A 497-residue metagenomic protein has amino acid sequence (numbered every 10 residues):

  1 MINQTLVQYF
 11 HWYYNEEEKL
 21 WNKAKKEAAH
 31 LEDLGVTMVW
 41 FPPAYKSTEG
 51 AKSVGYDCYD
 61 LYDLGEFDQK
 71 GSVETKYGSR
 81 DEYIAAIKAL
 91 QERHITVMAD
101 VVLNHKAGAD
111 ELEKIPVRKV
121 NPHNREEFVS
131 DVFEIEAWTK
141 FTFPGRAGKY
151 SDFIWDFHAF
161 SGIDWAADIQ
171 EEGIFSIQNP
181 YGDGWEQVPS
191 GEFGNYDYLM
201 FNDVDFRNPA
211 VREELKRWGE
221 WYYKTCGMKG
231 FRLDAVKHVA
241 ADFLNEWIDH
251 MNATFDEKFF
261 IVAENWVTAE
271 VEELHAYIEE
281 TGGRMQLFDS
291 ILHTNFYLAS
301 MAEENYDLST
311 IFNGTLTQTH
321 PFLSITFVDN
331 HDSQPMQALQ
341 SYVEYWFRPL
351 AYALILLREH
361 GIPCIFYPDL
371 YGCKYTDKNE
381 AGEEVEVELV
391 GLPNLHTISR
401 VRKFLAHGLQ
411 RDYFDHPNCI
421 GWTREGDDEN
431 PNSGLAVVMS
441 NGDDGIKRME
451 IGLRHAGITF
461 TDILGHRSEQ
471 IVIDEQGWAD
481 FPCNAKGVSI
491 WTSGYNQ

Functional and structural regions predicted by a protein language model:
M1-E18, Y198-V204: Boundary/entry segment of secreted carbohydrate-active catalytic domains
I2-Q4, K23-V36, Y45, G50-Y62 (+5 more regions): Active-site-proximal helices and loops of the catalytic beta/alpha 8
N15-N22, Y77, D81, P209 (+4 more regions): Soluble non-cytosolic domains of exported or imported proteins
V39: Carboxylate/His-rich catalytic cores and anion/metal-binding grooves
D63-Q69: Glycine-rich FAD cofactor-binding loop and adjacent beta-loop-alpha segment at the N-terminus of flavoprotein
T75-A109: Substrate-binding cleft of carbohydrate-active enzyme catalytic domains
D152-A210, K224: Long, low-complexity, polar/charged, intrinsically disordered or flexibly structured peripheral segments
